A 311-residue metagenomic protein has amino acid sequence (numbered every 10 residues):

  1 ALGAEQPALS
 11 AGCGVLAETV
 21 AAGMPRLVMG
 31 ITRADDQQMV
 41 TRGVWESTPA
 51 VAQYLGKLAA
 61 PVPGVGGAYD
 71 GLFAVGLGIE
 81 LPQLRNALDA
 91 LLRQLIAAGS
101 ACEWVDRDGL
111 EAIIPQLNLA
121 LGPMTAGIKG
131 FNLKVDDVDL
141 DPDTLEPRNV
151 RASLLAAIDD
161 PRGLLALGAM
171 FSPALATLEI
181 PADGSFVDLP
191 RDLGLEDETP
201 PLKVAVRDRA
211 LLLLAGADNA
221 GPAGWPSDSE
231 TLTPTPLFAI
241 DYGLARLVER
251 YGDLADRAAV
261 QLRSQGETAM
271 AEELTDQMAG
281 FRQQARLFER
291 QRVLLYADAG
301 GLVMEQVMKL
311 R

Functional and structural regions predicted by a protein language model:
A1, T19-A22, I31-A34, G64-D89 (+4 more regions): Long, low-complexity, Ser/Thr/Gly/Pro-rich intrinsically disordered segments that act as flexible linkers and assembly
A1-A90, D241-R311: Leucine-rich, highly hydrophobic segment in Treponema pallidum outer-membrane-associated proteins
L27, I31-D35, V44-Y54, V75 (+3 more regions): Single conserved position on a long alpha-helix in the C-terminal lobe of the eukaryotic protein kinase
L95, G99, M124, L178 (+5 more regions): Short, flexible helical or helix-coil boundary motifs
G99-E111, R207-W225, T268-Q284: Extended, charge-rich low-complexity interaction segments
